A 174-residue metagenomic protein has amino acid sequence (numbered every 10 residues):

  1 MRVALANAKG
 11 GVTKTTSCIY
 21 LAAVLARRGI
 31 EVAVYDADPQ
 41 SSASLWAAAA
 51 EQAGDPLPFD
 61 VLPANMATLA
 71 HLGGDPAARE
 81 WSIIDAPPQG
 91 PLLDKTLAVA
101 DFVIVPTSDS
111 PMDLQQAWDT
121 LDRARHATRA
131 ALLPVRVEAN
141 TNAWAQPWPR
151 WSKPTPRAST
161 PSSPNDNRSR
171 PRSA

Functional and structural regions predicted by a protein language model:
R2-A8, I19-G90, D94-K95, S173-A174: P-loop/Walker-type NTP enzyme "switch/lid" segment
K14-T16: Walker A/P-loop
R79, A100-D101, A127: Short, well-ordered alpha-helix to beta-strand connector turns
S82, V103-I104, A130: Short, well-ordered beta-strand core segments
Q89-P111: Inter-motif core of Ras-like GTPase G domains
L114-V135: Conserved C-terminal guanine-recognition region of P-loop GTPase G domains, centered on the G4
E138, P149-A174: Beta-strand-loop-alpha "switch" segments that mediate conformational coupling across diverse proteins
